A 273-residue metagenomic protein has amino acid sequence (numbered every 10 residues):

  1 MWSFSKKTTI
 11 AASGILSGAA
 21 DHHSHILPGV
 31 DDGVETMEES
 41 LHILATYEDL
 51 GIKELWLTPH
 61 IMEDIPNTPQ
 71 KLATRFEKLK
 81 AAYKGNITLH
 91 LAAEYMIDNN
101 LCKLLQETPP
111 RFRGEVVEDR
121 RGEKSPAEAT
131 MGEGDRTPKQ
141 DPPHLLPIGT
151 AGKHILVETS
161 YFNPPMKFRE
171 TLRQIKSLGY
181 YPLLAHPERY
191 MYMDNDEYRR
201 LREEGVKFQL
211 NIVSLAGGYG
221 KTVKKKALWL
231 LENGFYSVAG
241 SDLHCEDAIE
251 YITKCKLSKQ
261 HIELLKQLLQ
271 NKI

Functional and structural regions predicted by a protein language model:
M1-N86, E128, G134: An N-terminally biased module of ancient metal coordination in phosphate/nucleic-acid-related enzymes
A20-H22, W56-T58, H90-A93, L183-A185 (+2 more regions): Active-site neighborhood of phospho(di)ester-bond hydrolases with catalytic His/Asp-centered motifs
D31, I61-D64, Y161-F162, E188-Y190 (+2 more regions): Short histidine/acidic/glycine/proline-rich micro-motifs that form metal- and phosphate-coordinating active-site loops
E48, K176, L231-E232: Non-catalytic positions within long, well-ordered alpha-helices that form the structural scaffold/packing of enzyme
I52, F235-Y236: A structural motif
T68-R121, M131-G132, R136-K207: Extended substrate/RNA-proximal surfaces in nucleic-acid metabolism proteins
E128, T253-I273: Mid-to-C-terminal alpha-helical segments outside catalytic/metal-binding sites
Y236-Y251: Short acidic/histidine-rich active-site segments
